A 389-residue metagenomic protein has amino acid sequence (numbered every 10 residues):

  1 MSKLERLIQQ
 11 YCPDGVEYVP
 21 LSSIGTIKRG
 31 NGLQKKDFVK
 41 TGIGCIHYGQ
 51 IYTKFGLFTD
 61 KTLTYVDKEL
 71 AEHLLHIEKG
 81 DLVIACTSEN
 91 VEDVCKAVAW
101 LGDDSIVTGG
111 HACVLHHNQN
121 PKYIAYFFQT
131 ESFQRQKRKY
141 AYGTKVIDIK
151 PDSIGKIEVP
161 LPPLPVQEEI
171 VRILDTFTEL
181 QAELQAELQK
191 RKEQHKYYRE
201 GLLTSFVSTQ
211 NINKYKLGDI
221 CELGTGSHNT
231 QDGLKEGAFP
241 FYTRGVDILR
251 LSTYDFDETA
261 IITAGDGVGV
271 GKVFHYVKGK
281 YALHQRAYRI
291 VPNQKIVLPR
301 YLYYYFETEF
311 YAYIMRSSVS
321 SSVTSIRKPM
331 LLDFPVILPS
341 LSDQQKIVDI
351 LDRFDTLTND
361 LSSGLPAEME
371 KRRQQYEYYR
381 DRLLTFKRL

Functional and structural regions predicted by a protein language model:
M1-Y11, R382, L389: Accessory (non-catalytic) regions of SAM-dependent nucleic-acid methyltransferases and partner specificity/recognition
I8-N31, V207-S227, D232-T243, G364 (+1 more regions): Non-catalytic DNA-recognition/assembly elements of restriction-modification systems
G15-V19, G155-K192, K196, I212 (+1 more regions): Amphipathic alpha-helical segments
G25, Q34-D67, G218-G269: DNA target-recognition patches
H47, E72-E131, T243-G245, L251-Y311 (+2 more regions): A short beta-sheet element
D93, Y123, K139, G271 (+6 more regions): Long compositionally biased, domain-poor regions of proteins
S105-H111, Y142-P162, A282-A287, S320-P339: A short glycine-rich beta-alpha junction/loop motif
